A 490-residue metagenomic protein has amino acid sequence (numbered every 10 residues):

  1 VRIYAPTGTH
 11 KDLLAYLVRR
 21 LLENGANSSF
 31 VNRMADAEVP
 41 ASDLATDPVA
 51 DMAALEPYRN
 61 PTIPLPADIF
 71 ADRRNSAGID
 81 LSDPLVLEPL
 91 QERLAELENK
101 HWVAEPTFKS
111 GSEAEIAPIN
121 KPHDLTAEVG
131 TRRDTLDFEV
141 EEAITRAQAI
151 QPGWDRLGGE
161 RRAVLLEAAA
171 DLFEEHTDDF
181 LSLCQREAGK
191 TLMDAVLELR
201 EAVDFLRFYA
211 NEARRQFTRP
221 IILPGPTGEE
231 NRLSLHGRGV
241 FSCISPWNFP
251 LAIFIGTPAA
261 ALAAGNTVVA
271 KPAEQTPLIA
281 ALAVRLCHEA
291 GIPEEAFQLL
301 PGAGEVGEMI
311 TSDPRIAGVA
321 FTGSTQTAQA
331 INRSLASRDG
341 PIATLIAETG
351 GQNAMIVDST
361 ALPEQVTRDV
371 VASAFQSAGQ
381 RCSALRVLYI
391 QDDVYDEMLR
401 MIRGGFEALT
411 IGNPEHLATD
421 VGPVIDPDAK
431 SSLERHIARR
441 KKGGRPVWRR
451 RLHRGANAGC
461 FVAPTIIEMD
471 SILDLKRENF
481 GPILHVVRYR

Functional and structural regions predicted by a protein language model:
V1, G25-N27, R133, D313-V319: Glycine-enriched alpha-helix->loop->beta-strand junction motifs that scaffold or abut catalytic
V1-T7: Short acidic/histidine-rich active-site segments
T7-T145, A149, R156-D171, S182 (+7 more regions): Terminal low-complexity tails and localization/encapsulation signals of metabolic enzymes
T126, A147, R162, C184 (+9 more regions): Residue-level signal for inorganic ion chemistry
E174-F180, I402: Extended, amphipathic, non-transmembrane alpha-helical segments
Q185, R215-T367, A418, Y489: Rossmann-like NAD(P) dinucleotide-binding subdomain of oxidoreductase/dehydrogenase enzymes
L286-I292, S312-P314, G318, T325-I472 (+1 more regions): ALDH superfamily catalytic-core signature
I472, R477-G481: C-terminal lobe/hinge of AMP-binding adenylation domains
